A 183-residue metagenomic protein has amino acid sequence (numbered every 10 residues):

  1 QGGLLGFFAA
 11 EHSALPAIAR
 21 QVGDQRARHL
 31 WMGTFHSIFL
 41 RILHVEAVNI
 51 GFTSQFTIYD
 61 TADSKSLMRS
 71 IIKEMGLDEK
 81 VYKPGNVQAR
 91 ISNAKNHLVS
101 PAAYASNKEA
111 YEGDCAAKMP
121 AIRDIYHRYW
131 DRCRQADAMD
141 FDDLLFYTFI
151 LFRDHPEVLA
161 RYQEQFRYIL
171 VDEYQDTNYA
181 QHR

Functional and structural regions predicted by a protein language model:
Q1-S54, I58-Y59, R153, L159-A160 (+1 more regions): P-loop NTPase Walker
E11, W31, D60-D63, G113-R183: Conserved helicase NTPase motor core
I38, V87-R90, A94, Y147-T148 (+1 more regions): Short acidic/histidine-centered micro-motifs embedded in hydrophobic/aromatic stretches that mark compact functional
T57-S64, K83, V87: Microtubule-binding structural modules
R69-A138, D142, P156: Basic/charged alpha-beta structural segments of nucleotide/phosphate-handling enzymes
